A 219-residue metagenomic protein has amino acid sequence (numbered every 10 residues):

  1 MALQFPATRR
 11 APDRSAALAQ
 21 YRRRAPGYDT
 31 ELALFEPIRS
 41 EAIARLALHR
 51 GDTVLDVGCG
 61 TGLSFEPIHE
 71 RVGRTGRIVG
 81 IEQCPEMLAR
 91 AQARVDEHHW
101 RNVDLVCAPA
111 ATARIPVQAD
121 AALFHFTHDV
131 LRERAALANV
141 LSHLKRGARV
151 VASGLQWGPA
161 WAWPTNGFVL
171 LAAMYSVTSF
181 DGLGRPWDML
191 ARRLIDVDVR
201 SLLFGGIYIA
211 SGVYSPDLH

Functional and structural regions predicted by a protein language model:
A2-A47, L63, T165-A173: Conserved class I S-adenosyl-L-methionine
L55-V57, T61-T112: Class I SAM-dependent methyltransferase SAM/SAH-binding core
G73, L131-R132, L144-K145: Helix-to-beta-strand junctions that scaffold the AdoMet/dcAdoMet cofactor pocket in Class I SAM-dependent enzymes
A111-A122: A short acidic, Gly/Pro-enriched loop at the edge of an enzyme's catalytic core that lines a small-molecule cofactor
V130-V140: A short, conserved alpha-helix within the catalytic core of class I
G147-L155: Conserved beta-strand signature within the Rossmann-like core of class I S-adenosyl-L-methionine
T178-R193: Short alpha-helix
I195-H219: Core SAM-dependent methyltransferase catalytic element
